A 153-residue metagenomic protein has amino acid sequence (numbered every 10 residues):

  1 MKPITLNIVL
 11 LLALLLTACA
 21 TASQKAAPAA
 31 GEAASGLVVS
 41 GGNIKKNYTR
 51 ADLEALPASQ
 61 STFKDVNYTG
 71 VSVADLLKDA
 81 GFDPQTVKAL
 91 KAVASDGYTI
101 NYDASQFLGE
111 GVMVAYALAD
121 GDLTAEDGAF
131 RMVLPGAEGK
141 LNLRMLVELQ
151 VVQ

Functional and structural regions predicted by a protein language model:
M1-V9: Bacterial N-terminal signal peptides that target proteins for export
L15-A18: C-terminal motif of bacterial Sec signal peptides marking the signal peptidase cleavage site
A20-Q153: N-terminal intrinsically disordered, low-complexity segments enriched in P/E/S/T
